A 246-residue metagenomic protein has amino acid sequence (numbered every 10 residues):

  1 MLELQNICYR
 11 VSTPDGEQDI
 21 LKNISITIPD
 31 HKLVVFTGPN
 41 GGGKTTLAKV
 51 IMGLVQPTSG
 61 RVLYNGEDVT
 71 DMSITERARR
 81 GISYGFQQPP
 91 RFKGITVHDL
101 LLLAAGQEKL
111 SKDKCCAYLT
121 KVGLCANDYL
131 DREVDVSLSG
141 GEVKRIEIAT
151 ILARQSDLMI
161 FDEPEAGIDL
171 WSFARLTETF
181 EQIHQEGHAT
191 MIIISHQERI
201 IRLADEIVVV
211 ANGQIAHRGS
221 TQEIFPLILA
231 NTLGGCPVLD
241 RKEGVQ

Functional and structural regions predicted by a protein language model:
L2, D19-N23: Conserved structural motif at the start of ABC-family nucleotide-binding domains
T37-P39: The feature captures the beta-strand-to-loop junction immediately N-terminal to the Walker
M52: Helix-to-loop junction immediately C-terminal to a conserved catalytic motif
G60-E67, K114: Conserved ABC transporter NBD signature motif
D68-S83, I228: ABC ATPase NBD coupling module
Q88, G94-S111: Q-loop/switch helix immediately C-terminal to the Walker
I151-L152: ABC ATPase C-loop
